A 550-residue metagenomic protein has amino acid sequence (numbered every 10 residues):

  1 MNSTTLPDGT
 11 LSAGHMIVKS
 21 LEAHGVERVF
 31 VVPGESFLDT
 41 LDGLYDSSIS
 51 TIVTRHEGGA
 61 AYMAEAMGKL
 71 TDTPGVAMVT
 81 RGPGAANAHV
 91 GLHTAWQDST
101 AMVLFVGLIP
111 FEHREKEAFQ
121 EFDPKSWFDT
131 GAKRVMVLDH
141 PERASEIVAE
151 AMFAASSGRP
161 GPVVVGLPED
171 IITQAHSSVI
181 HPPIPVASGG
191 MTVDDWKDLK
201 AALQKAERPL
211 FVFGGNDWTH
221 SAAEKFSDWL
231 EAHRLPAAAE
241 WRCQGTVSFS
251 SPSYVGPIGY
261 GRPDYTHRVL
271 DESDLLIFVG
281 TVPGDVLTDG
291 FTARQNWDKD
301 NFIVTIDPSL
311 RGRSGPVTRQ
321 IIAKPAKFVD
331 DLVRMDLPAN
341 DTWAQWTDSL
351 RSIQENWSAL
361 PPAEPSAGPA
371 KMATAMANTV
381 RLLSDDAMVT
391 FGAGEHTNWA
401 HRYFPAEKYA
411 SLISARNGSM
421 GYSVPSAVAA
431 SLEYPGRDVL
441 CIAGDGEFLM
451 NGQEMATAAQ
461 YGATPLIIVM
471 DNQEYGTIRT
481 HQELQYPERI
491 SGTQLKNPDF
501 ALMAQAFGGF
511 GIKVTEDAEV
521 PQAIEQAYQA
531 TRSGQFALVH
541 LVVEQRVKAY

Functional and structural regions predicted by a protein language model:
M1-D8, S178, K197, A201 (+4 more regions): Phosphate/pyrophosphate-binding active-site segments
G14-I17, H24, V32-E35, T40-Y45 (+2 more regions): Active-site diphosphate/adenylate-binding microenvironment
H15-V26, A66-D72, W96, A154-R159 (+6 more regions): Glycine-rich phosphate/diphosphate-binding loops that line cofactor/substrate pockets in enzymes
E35-F111, E272-G284, N398-Y475: Thiamine diphosphate
K69, G215-F302, P405-R437, L449-Q453 (+3 more regions): Glycine-rich, anion-gripping cofactor-binding loops and their flanking helix/strand elements in enzyme active sites
F105, R114-Q120, R313, I322 (+2 more regions): Thiamine diphosphate
V106-E146, C243-S349, A527: Glycine-rich, acidic loop regions that bind phosphate or pyrophosphate groups
F122, E150, A154-K205, S358-A359: Conformationally flexible catalytic loops at phosphate/diphosphate-handling active centers
